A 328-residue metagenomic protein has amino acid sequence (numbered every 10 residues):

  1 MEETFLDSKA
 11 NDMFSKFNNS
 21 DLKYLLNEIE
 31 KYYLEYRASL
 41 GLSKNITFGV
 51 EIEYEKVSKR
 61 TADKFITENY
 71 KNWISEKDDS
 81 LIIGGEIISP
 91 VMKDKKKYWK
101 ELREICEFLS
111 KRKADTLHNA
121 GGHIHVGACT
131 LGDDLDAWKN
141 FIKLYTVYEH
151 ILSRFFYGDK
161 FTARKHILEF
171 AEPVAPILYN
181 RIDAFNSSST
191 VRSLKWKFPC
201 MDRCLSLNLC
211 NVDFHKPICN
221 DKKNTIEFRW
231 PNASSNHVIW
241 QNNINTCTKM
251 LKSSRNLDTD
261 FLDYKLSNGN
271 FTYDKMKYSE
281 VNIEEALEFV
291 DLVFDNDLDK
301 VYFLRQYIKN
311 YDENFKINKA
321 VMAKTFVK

Functional and structural regions predicted by a protein language model:
E2-T116, C129-K328: C-terminal accessory/tail domains of diverse enzymes
